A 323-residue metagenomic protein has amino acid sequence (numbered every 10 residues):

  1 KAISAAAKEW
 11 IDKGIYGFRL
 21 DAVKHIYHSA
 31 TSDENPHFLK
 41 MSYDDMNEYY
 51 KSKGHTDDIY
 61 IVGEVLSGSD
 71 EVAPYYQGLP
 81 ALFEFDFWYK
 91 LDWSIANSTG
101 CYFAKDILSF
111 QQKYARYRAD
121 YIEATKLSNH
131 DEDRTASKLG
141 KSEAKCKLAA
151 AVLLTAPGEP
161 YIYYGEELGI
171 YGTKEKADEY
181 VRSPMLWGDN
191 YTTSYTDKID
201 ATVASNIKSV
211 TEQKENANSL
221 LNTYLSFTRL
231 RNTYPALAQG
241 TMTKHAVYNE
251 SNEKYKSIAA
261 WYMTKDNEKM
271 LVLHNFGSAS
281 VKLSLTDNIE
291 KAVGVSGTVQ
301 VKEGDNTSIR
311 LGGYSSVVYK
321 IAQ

Functional and structural regions predicted by a protein language model:
K1: Active-site mouth loops of central-metabolism enzymes
A5-K8, Y16-A119, E123, K141-E143 (+6 more regions): Active-site-proximal helices and loops of the catalytic beta/alpha 8
Y50-H55, K126-N129, R134, K138-M270 (+1 more regions): Loop/helix patches that line or flank the sugar-binding groove of alpha-linked glycan CAZymes
M185, V281-L283, T307-I309: Generic detection of short hydrophobic beta-strand segments and adjacent strand-loop junctions
S280-V299: Beta-strand-rich binding/interaction modules
E303-Q323: C-terminal beta-strand-rich structural cap/linker in extracellular carbohydrate-active enzymes
